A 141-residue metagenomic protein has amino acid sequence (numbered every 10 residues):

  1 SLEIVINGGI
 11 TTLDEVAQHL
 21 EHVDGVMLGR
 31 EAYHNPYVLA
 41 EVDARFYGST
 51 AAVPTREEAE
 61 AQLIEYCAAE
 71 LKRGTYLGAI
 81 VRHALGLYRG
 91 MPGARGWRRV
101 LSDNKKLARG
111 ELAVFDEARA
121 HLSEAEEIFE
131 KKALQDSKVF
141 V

Functional and structural regions predicted by a protein language model:
S1-I6, I10-V141: Alpha/beta catalytic cores of nucleotide-metabolism and tRNA/nucleoside-modifying enzymes
